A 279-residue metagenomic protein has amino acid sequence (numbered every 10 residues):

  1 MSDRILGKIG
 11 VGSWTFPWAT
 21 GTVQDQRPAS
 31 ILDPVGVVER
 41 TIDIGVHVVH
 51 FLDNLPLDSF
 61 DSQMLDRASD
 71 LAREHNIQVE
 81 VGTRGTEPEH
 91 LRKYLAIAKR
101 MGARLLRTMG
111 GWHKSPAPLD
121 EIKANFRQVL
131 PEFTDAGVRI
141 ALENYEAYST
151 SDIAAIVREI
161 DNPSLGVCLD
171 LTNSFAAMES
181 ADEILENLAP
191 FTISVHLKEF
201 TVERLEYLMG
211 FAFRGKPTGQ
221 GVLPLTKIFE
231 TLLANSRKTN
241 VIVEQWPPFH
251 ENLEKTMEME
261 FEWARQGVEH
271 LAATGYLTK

Functional and structural regions predicted by a protein language model:
M1-M101, E258-K279: N-terminal pre-domain/capping segments
G7-F16, V49-F51, I77-T83, L106-T108 (+4 more regions): Hydrophobic faces of well-ordered beta-strands that scaffold small-molecule active sites in alpha/beta enzyme cores
V11, T41, A72, A98 (+7 more regions): Conserved, mostly hydrophobic/aromatic
W14-F16, N54-P56, G82-T86, M109-H113 (+4 more regions): Active-site beta-loop-alpha junctions enriched in small/polar residues
S30-L32, S62-R67, H90-R92, L119-R127 (+3 more regions): Charged helix-capping and loop-helix junction motifs
V49, Q128-V222: Acidic/histidine-rich catalytic cores of soluble enzymes
Q63-V167: Active-site acidic/histidine proton-transfer and metal-coordination neighborhood in alpha/beta enzyme cores
G221-I228, L232-N235, T239-F249: H/E-rich (His + Asp/Glu) clusters that bind or coordinate divalent metals
